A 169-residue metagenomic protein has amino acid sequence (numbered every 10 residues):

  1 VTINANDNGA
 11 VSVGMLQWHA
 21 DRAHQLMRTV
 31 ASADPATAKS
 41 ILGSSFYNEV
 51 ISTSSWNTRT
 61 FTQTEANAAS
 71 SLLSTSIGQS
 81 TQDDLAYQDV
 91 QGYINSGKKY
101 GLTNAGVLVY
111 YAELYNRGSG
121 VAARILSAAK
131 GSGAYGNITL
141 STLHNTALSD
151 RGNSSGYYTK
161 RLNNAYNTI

Functional and structural regions predicted by a protein language model:
V1-L102, G106-I169: Cell-wall polysaccharide-cleaving catalytic domain and substrate-binding groove, primarily in peptidoglycan/chitin
